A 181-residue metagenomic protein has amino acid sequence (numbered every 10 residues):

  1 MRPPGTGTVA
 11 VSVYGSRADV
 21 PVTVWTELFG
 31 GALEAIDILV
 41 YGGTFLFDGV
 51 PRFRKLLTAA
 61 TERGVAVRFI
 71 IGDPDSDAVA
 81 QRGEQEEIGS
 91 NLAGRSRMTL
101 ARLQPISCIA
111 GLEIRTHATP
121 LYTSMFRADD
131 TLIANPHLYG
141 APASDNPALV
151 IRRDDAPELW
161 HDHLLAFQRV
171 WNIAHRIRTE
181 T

Functional and structural regions predicted by a protein language model:
R2-V79, A166-R169, I173-R176: PLD-like (HKD) phosphodiesterase/transphosphatidyltransferase domain
V11-D19, I114-A118, R152: Short acidic-hydrophobic, aromatic-tinged amphipathic segments that line or gate anion-handling sites
P21-V22, G49-F53, T99, T119 (+2 more regions): Amphipathic coiled-coil/heptad-repeat helices and related helical stalk/stem segments that mediate oligomerization
D48-P51, Q81-R82, P136-L138, D145-N146: A short secondary-structure junction signal
P51-F53, G83-Q85, D129: Short, glycine/charged-enriched secondary-structure capping and boundary segments
D73, A78-T123: HKD-type phospholipase D/PLD-like phosphodiesterase module
L112-V150: HKD (HxKxxxxD) catalytic microenvironment of the phospholipase D
I151-E180: A recognition module on extended beta-rich or small alphabeta surfaces enriched in W/G with H and D/E
